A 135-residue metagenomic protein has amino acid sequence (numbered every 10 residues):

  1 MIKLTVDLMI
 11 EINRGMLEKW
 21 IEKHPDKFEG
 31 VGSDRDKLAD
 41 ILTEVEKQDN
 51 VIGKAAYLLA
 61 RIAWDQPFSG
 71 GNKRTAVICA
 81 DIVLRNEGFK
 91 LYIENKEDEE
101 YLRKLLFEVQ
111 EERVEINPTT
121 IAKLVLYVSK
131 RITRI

Functional and structural regions predicted by a protein language model:
M1-I135: FIC/Doc superfamily catalytic core
